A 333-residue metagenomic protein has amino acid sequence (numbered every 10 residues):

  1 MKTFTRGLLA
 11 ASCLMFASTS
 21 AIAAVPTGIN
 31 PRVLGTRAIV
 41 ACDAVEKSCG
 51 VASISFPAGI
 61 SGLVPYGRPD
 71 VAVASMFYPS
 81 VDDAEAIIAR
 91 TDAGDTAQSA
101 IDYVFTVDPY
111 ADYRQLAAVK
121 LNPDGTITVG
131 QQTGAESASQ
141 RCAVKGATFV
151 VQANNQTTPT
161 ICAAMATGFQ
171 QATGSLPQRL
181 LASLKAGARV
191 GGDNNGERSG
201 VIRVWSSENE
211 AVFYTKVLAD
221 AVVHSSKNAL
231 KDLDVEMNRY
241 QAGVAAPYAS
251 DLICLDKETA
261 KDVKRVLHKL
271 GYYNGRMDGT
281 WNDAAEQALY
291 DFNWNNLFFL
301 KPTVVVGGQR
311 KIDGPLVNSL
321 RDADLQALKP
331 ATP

Functional and structural regions predicted by a protein language model:
M1-R6: Positively charged n-region of N-terminal signal peptides that target proteins for export
G7-T19: Bacterial N-terminal signal peptides
S18, A23-P26, G307, N318: N-terminal non-cleavable signal-anchor helices
A24-K257: N-terminal nucleophile
L252-D322, L328-T332: Short acidic, glycine/serine/threonine-rich helix-capping segments at coil-helix boundaries
